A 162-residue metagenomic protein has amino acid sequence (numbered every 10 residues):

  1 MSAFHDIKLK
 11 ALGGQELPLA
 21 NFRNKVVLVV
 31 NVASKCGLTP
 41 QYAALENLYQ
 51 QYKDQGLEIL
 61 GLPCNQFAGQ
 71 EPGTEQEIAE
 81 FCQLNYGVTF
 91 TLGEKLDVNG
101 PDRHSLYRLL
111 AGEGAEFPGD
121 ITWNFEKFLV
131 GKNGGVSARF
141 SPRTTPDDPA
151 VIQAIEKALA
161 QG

Functional and structural regions predicted by a protein language model:
M1-A20, S105: N-terminal "domain-start" segment that seeds a small globular fold
K25-V26, K35, P40-L62, Q83-Y86: Conserved helix-turn-beta segment immediately C-terminal to the redox Cys motif in thioredoxin-like folds
V32: Hydrophobic adenine-recognition pocket in adenosine-nucleotide-binding enzymes
G56-G73, F90-G100: Thiol-based oxidoreductase modules, predominantly thioredoxin-like and allied folds used for disulfide exchange
Q76-N124: Short, internal strand/loop/helix patches that form the active-site neighborhood or redox-interaction surface
R108, G112-G162: Thiol-/selenol-based redox modules, centered on thioredoxin-like and closely related oxidoreductase domains
